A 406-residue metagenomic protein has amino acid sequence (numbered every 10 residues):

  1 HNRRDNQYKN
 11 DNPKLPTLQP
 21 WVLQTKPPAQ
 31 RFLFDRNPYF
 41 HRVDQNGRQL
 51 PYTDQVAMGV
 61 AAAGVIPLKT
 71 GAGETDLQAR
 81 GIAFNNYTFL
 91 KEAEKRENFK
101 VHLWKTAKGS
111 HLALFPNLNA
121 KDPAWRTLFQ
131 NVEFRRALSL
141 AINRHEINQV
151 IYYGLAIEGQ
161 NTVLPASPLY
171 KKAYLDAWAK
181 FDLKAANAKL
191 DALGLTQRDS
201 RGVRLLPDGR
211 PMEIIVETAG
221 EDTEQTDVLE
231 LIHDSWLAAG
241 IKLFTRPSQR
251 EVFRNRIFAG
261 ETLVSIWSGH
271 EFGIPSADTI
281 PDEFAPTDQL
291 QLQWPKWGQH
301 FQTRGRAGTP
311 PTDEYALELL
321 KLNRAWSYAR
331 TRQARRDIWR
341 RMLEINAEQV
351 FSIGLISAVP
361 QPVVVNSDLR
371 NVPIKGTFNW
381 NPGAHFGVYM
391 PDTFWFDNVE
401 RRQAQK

Functional and structural regions predicted by a protein language model:
H1-N2: Surface-exposed binding/hinge segments that line and control ligand-binding clefts or catalytic entry sites
L15, W21-F32, R36, A107-A113 (+4 more regions): Detector for C-terminal structural segments
T17, Q49-T53, V132, K180-N187 (+1 more regions): Immediate post-signal peptide segment of exported/extracytoplasmic ligand-binding proteins
Q19-F34, T53-V60, P211-G220, L243-T245: Short, well-ordered beta-strand elements
P20, L114-A120, K171-A173, R210-A219 (+1 more regions): Short, hydrophobic beta-strand segments
V22-L33, A57-D122, H145-I151, E158 (+1 more regions): Extracellular/periplasmic solute-recognition and catalytic clefts
F40-L90, E230-D234, G240-F244, Q249-R250: Ligand-site clamp/hinge motif
Q49-P51, A79, W125-N131, Y170: Primarily short, surface-exposed interaction patches in extracytoplasmic proteins
